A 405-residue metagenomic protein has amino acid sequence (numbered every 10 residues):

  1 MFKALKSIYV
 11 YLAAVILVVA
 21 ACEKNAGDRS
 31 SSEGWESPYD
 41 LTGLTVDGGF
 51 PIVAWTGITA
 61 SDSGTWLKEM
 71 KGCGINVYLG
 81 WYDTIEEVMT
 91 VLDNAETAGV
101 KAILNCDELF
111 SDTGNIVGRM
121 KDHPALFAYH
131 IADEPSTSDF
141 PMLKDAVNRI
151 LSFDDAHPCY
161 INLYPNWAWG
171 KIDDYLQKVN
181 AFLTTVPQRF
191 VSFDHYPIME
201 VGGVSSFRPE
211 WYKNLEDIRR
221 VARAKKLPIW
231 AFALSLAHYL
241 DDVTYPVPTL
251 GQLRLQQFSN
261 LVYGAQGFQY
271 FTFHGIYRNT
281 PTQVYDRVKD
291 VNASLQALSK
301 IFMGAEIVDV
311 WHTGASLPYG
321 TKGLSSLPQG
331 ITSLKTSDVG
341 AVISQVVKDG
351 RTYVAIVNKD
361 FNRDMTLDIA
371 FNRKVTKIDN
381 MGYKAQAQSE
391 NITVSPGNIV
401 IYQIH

Functional and structural regions predicted by a protein language model:
M1-L5: N-terminal secretory signal peptides that target proteins for export/translocation
S7-V10, Q257: Hydrophobic alpha-helical segments, especially transmembrane helices and their immediate juxtamembrane helical caps
Y9-V18: Bacterial N-terminal signal peptides
V18-G34: Bacterial Sec-dependent N-terminal signal peptides
R29-K374, N380-H405: Glycan-processing catalytic domains of CAZymes
